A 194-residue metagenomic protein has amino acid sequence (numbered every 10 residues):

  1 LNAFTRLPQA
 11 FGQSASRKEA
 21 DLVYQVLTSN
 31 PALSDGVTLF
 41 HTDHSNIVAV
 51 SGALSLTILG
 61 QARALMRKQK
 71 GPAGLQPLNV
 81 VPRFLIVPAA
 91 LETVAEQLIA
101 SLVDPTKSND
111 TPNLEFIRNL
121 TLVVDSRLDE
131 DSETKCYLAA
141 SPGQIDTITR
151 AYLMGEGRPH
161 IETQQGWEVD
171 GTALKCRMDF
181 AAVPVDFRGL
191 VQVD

Functional and structural regions predicted by a protein language model:
L1-Q69: Alpha-helical scaffold segments that mediate packing/assembly in large oligomeric complexes
A49, A53, Q61-K70, R83-F84 (+1 more regions): Sequence/fold signature of self-assembling virion shell proteins
K70-Q76: Short helix-to-loop capping/linker segments positioned immediately adjacent to catalytic or ligand/cofactor-binding
L78-P82: Short gly/pro-enriched beta-turn/loop segments at secondary-structure junctions
